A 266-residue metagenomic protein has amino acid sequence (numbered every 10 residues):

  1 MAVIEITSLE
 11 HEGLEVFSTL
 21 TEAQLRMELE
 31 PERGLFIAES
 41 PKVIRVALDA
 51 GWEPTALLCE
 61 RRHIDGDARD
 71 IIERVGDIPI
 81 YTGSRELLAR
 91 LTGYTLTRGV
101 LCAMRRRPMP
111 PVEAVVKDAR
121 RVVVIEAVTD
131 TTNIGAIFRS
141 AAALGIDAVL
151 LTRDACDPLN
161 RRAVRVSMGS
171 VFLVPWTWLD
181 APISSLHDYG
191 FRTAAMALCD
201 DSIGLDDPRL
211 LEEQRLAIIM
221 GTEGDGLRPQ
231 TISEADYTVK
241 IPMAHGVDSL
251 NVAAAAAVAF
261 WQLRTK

Functional and structural regions predicted by a protein language model:
M1-D70, A155-D157: Boundary-proximal intrinsically disordered activation/regulatory segments immediately upstream of a helical core
I4, D49, I80-T82, R105-D201: RNA substrate-binding interface of SAM-dependent RNA methyltransferases
I6, F36, E126-A127, T152-R153 (+3 more regions): Glycine- and other small-residue-rich loops at beta-strand/loop junctions that grip anionic moieties
S40, T129-I137, L250-A255: Amphipathic alpha-helical repeat scaffolds
G66-D77, R162, Q230-T231: Short, aromatic/basic amphipathic alpha-helical patches
E73-G93, T177: A glycine-rich helix N-cap at a beta->alpha junction
C102, S140-L144, R153-F172, P229-K266: Structured adenosyl-cofactor binding patch, chiefly the S-adenosyl-L-methionine
A195-V247: Active-site/ligand-binding-proximal alpha/beta "capping" segment
